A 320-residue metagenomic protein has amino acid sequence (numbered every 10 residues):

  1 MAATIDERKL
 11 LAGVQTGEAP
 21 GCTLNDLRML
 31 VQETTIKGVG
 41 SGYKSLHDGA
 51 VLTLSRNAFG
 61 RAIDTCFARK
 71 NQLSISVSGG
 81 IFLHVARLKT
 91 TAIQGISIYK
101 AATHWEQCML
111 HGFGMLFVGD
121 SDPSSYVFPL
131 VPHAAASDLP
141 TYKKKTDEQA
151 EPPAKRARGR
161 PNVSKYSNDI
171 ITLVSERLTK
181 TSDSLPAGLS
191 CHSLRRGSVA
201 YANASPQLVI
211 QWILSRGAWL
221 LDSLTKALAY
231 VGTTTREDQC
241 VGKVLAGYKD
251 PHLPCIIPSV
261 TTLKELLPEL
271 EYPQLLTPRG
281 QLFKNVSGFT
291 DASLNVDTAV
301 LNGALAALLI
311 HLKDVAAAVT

Functional and structural regions predicted by a protein language model:
M1-T320: Extended, non-catalytic subsegments within catalytic or DNA/protein-binding/adaptor domains
